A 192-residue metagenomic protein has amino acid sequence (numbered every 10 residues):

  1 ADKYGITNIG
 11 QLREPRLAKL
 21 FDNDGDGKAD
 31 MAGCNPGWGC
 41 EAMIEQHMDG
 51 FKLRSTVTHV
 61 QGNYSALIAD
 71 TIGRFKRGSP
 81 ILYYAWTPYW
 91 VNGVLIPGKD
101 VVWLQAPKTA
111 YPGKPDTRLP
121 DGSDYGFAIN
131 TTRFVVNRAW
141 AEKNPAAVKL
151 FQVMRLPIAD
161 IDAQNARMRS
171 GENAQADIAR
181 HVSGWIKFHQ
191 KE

Functional and structural regions predicted by a protein language model:
A1-A32: A conserved helix-loop-strand patch within extracytoplasmic ligand-binding domains of the periplasmic binding
A1-D2, T131-K143, A166-R167: A bilobed periplasmic-binding-protein/Venus flytrap-type ligand-binding module shared by bacterial periplasmic
D2-T7, N35-G39, Q61-S65, A141-E142 (+3 more regions): Soluble non-cytosolic domains of exported or imported proteins
I9, E41, E45, S65-I68 (+5 more regions): Extracytoplasmic/secreted envelope proteins and their assembly/folding machinery, especially bacterial periplasmic
A32-T109: Ligand-binding pocket segment of bilobal, Venus flytrap-like solute-binding proteins
L67-I68, S123, A128, N137: Domain-level detector of nuclease and nuclease-like folds in predominantly extracellular/periplasmic contexts
G113-L119: Short, solvent-exposed loop/beta-turn-alpha elements that line the ligand-binding surface or hinge of extracytoplasmic
A141, V148-E192: C-terminal functional modules
